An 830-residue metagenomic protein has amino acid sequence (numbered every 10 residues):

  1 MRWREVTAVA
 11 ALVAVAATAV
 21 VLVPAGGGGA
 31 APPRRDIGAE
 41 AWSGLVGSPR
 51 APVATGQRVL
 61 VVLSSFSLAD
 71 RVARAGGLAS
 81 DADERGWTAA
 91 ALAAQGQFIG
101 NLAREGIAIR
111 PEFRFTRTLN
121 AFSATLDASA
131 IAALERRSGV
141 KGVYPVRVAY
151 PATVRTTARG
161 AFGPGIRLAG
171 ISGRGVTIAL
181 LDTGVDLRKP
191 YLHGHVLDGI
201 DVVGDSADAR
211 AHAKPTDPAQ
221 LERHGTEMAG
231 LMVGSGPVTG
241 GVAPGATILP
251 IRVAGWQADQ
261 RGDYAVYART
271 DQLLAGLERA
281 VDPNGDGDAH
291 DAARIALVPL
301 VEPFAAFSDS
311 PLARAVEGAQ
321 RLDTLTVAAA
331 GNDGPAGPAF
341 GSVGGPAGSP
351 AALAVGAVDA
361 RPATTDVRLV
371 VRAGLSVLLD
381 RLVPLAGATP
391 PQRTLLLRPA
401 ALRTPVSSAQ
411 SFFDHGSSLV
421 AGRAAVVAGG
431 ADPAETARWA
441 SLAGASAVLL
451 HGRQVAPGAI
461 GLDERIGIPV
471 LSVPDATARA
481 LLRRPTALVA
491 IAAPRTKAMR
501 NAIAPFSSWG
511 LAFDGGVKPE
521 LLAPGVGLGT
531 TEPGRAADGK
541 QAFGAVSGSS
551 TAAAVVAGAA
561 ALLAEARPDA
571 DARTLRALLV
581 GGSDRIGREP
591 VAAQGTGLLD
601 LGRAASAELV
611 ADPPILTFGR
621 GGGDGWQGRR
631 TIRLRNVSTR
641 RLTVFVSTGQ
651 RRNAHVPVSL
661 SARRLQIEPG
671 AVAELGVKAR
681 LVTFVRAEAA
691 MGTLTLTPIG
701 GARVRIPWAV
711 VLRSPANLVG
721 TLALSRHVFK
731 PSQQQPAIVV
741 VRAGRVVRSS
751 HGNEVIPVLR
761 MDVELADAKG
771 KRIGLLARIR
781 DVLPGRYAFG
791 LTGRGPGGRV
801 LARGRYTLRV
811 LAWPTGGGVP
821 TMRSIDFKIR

Functional and structural regions predicted by a protein language model:
P32-A152: Inhibitory N-terminal propeptides of secreted protease zymogens
P33-V53, P111-R114, S123-E135, P151-L180 (+7 more regions): N-terminal domain-start motif of subtilase-like serine proteases
G38, D291-I295, A352-A354, I466-R483 (+4 more regions): C-terminal subdomain of the subtilisin-like protease fold in secreted/lumenal serine endopeptidases
A54, R71-A73, R136, I166-I200 (+9 more regions): Subtilisin-like serine protease catalytic core
L197-G199, V203-A211, A219, G429-G430 (+1 more regions): Catalytic-core environment of secreted peptidases
S235, V253-A480, F513-G516, A536-A553: Substrate-binding/access-modulating region of protease and related hydrolase catalytic domains
A502-S507, L601-S638, L660-R664, A679-F684 (+1 more regions): Beta-sheet-dominated interaction scaffolds and their linkers
R588-V591, G602-L616, S638-K678, G720 (+2 more regions): Surface-exposed binding patches on compact interaction domains or structured appendages
